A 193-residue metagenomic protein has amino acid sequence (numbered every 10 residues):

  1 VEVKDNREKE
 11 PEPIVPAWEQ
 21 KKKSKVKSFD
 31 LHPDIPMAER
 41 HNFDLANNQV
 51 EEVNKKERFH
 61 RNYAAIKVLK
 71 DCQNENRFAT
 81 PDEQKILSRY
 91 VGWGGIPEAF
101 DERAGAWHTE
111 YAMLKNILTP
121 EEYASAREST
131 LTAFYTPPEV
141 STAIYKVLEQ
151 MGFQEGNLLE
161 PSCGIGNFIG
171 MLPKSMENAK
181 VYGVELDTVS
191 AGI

Functional and structural regions predicted by a protein language model:
E2-P16: Acidic, proline-/serine-/threonine-rich low-complexity intrinsically disordered repeat tracts
K9, W18-I193: Class I S-adenosyl-L-methionine-dependent methyltransferase catalytic core
